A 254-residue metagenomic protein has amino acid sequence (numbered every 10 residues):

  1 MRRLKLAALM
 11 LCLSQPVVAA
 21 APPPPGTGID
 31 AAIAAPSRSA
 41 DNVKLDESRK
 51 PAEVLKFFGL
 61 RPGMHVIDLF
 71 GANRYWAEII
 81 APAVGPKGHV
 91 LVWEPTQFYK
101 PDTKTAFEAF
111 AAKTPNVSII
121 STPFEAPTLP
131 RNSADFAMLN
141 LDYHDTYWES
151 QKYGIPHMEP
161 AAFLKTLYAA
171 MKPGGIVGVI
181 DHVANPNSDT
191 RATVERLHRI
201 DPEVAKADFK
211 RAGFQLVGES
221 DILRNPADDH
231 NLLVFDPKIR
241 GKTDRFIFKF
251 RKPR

Functional and structural regions predicted by a protein language model:
I29-F57, R61: Class I SAM-dependent methyltransferase Rossmann-like catalytic core, especially the SAM/SAH-binding loop
P62-G63, P86-K87, M171-V177: Short glycine-dipeptide loop
G63-A72: Conserved class I S-adenosyl-L-methionine
M64, P127-L141: A short acidic, Gly/Pro-enriched loop at the edge of an enzyme's catalytic core that lines a small-molecule cofactor
A81-P82, G154-P173: A short glycine-rich, Lys/Arg-flanked "PGG" loop and its adjoining helix->strand segment in the class I
D102-R131: S-adenosyl-L-methionine
D189-L216: Conserved Class I S-adenosyl-L-methionine
A212, A227-R254: Core SAM-dependent methyltransferase catalytic element
